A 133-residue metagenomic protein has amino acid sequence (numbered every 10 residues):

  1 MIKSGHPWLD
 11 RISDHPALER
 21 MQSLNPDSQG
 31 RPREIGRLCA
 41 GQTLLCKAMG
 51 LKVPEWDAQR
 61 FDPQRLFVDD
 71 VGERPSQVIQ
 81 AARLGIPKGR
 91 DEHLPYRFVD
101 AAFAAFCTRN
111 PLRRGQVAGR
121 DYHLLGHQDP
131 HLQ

Functional and structural regions predicted by a protein language model:
M1-Q133: Conserved, well-structured core segments that form or line functional sites
